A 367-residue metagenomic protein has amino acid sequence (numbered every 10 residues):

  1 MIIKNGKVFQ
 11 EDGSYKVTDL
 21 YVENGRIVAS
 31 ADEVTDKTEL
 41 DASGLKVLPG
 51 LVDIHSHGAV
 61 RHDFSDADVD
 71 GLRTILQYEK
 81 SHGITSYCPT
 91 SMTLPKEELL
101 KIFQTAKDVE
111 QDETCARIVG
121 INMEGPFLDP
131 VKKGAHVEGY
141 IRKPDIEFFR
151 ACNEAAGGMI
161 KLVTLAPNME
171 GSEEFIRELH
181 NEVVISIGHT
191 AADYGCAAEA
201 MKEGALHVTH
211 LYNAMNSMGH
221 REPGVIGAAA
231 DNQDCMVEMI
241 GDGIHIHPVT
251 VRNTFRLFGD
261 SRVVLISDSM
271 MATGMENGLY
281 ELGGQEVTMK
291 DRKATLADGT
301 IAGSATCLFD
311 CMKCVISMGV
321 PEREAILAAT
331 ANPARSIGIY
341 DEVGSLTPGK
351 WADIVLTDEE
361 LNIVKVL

Functional and structural regions predicted by a protein language model:
M1-L48: Histidine-rich, glycine-flanked metal-binding segment
G6, R335, S345-L367: C-terminal cap of metal-dependent C-N hydrolases
L45-V69: Di-metal (Zn2+ and/or Mg2+/Mn2+) metal-binding site signature of metallo-dependent hydrolases with the MBL/beta-CASP
G50-V52, S186, V263-I266, V355: Residue-level marker for buried hydrophobic side chains located in beta-strands that build the well-ordered beta-sheet
H57, R61, R73-I102, A116-D129 (+5 more regions): Divalent metal-dependent hydrolysis catalytic cores, especially in the metallo-beta-lactamase
P95-K101, N168-E170, S186-A191, I240-R252 (+1 more regions): Active-site glycine- and acidic-residue-rich loops that bind and position anionic ligands or nucleotide-like cofactors
M123, P130-I146, R150-G224: Divalent metal-binding pocket/active-site signature
C196-E324, A329, R335-Y340, E360-N362: Active-site-adjacent C-terminal substructures of enzyme catalytic domains
